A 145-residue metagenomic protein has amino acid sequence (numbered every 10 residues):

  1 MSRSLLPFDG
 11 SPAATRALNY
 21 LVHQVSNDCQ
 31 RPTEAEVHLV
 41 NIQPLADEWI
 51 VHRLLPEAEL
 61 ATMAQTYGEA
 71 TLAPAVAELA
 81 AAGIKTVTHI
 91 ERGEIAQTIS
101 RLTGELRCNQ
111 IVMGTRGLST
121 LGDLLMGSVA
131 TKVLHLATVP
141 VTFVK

Functional and structural regions predicted by a protein language model:
S2-L55: Small/aliphatic-rich secondary-structure junction motif
R3, R101-K145: Gly/Ser-rich helix-loop-strand patches that form or flank binding pockets for ribonucleotide-derived cofactors
R16, T98, T120: Phosphate- and divalent-cation-binding pockets in alpha/beta enzyme and binding domains that engage nucleotide-derived
V22, E69, A73-A80: Class I S-adenosyl-L-methionine
H38-V40, V87-E91, T142: General small-molecule cofactor/ligand-binding pocket signal
L55, I90-E94, R116: Short beta->alpha linker loops
E57-A70: A short acidic, glycine-rich active-site loop that binds or catalyzes chemistry on phosphate/adenosine moieties
A77-I111: Structural beta-alpha unit
